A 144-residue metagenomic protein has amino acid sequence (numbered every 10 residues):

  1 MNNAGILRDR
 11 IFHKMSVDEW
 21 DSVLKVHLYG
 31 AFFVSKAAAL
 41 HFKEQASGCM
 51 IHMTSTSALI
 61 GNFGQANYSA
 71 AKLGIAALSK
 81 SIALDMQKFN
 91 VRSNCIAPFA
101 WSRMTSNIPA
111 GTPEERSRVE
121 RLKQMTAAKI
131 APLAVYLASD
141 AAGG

Functional and structural regions predicted by a protein language model:
N3-R8: Conserved NAD(P)H cofactor-binding loop of Rossmann-fold oxidoreductase domains
I11-F12, E19-D21: Substrate-binding pocket helix/loop in short-chain dehydrogenase/reductase
H13, I60-N67, K88: Active-site loop immediately N-terminal to the catalytic Tyr-X3-Lys motif of short-chain dehydrogenase/reductase
S35, A71, S79: Active-site helix of classical SDR
E44, I60, A76, S81-V91 (+1 more regions): Active-site-adjacent segment of SDR/Rossmann-fold oxidoreductases
S55: Residue(s) in the substrate-gating loop at a strand-loop-helix junction that position the organic substrate next
R116-G144: C-terminal helical subdomain
